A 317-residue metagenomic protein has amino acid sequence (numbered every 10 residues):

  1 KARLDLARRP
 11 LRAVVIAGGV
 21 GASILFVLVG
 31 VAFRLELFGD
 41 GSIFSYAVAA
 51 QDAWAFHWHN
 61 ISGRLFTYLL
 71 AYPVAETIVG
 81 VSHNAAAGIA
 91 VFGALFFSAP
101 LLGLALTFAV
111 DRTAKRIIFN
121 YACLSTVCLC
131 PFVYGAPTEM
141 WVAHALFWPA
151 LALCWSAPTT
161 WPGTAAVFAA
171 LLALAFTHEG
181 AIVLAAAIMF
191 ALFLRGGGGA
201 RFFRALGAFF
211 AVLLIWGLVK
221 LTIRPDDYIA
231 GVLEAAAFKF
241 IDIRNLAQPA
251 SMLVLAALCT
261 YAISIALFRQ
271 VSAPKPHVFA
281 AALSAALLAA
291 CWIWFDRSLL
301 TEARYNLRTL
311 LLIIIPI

Functional and structural regions predicted by a protein language model:
K1-F26, I117: Start-transfer (signal-anchor) and selected internal transmembrane alpha helices of multi-pass inner/ER membrane
L4-R9, N84-G88, P158-P162, A200: Juxtamembrane/transmembrane-helix boundary motifs in multi-pass membrane proteins
L25-A99, C130-V142, L172-I314: Transmembrane catalytic cores of multi-pass membrane glycosyltransferases and polysaccharide-assembly enzymes
H57-G63, R112-A114, A157: Short, amphipathic, aromatic/basic-enriched membrane-interface segments that mark the entry/exit of transmembrane
A94-K115: Transmembrane-helix motifs of polytopic, lipid-linked glycan transferases
R116-C123, H144-A173, R201-A208, A282-L283: Short hydrophobic alpha-helices at membrane interfaces in multi-pass membrane enzymes
C123-S125, M189: Alpha-helical transmembrane segments of integral membrane proteins
